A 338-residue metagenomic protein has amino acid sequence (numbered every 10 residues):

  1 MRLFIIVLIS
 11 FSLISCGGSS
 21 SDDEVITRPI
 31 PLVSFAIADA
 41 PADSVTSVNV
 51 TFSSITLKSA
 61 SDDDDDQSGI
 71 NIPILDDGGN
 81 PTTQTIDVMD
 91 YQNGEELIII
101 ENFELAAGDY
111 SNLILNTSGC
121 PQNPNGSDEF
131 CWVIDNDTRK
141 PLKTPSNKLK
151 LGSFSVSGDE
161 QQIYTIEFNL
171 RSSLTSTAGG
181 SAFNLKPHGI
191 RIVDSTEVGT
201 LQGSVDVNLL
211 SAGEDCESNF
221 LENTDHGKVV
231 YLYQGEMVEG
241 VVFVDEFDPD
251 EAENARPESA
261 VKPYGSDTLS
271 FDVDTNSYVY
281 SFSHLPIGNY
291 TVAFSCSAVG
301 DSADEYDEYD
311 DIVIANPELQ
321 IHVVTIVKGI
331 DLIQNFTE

Functional and structural regions predicted by a protein language model:
M1-V7: Sec-dependent signal peptide recognition, specifically the positively charged N-region followed immediately by
S12-S15: C-terminal motif of bacterial Sec signal peptides marking the signal peptidase cleavage site
G17-N276, Y280-I287, T291-E338: A short, solvent-exposed, low-complexity linear motif enriched for acidic/polar residues with Pro/Gly/Ser/Thr
